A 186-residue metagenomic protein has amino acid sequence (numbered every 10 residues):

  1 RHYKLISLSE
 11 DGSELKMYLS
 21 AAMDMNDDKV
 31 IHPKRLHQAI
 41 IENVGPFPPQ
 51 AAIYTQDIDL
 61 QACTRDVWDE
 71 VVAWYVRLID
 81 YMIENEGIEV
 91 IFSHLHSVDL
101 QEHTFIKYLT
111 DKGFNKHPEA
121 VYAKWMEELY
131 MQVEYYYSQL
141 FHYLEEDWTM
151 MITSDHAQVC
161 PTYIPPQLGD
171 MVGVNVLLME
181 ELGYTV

Functional and structural regions predicted by a protein language model:
R1-V186: Feature captures the catalytic ectodomains and active-site-proximal regions of enzymes that hydrolyze or transfer
